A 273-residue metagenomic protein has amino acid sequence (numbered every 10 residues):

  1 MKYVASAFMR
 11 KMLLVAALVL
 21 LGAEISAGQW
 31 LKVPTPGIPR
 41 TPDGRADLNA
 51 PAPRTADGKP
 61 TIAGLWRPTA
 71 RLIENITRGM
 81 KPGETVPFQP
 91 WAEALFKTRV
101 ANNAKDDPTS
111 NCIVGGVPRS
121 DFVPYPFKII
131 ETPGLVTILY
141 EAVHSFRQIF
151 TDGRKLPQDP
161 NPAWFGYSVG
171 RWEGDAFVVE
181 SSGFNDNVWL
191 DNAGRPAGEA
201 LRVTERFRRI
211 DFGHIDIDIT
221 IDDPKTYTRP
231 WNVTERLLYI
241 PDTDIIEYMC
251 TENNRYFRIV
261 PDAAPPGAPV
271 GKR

Functional and structural regions predicted by a protein language model:
S6-A7: Intrinsic, low-complexity polybasic segments
K11-E24: Bacterial N-terminal signal peptides
E24-R273: PEST-like low-complexity, intrinsically disordered acidic/proline/serine-rich tracts that flank trafficking/processing
